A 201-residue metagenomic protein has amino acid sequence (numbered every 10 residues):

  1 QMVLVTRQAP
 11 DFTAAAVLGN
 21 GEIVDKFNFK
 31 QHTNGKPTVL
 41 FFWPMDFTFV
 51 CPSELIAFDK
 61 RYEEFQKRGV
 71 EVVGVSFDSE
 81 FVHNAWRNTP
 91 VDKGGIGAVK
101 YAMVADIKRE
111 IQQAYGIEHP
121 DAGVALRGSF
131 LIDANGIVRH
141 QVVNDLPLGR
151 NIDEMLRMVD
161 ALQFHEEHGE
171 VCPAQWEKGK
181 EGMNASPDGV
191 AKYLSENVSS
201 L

Functional and structural regions predicted by a protein language model:
Q1-L201: Chalcogenol-based redox active-site neighborhoods
